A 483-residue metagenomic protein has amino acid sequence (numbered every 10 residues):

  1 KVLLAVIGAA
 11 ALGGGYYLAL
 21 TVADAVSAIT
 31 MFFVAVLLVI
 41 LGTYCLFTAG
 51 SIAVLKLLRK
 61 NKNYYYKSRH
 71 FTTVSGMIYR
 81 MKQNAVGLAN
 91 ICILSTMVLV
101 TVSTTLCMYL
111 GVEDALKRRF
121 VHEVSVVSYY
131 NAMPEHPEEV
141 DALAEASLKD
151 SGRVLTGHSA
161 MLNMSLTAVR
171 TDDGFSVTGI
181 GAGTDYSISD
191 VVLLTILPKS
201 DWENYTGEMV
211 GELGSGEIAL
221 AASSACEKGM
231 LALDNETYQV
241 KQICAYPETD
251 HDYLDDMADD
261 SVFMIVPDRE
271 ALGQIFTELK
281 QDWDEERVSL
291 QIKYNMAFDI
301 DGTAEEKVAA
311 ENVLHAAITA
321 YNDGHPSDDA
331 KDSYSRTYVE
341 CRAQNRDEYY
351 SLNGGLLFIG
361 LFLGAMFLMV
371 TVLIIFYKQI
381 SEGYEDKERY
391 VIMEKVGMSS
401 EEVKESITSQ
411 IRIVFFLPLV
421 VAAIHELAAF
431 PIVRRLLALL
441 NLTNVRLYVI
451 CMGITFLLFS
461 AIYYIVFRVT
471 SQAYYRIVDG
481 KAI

Functional and structural regions predicted by a protein language model:
K1, Y384, Y475-I483: Short cytosolic juxtamembrane segments of multi-pass membrane proteins
K1-L58: Hydrophobic alpha-helical segments
L4-V6, V36-I40, N84-M108, D347-E388 (+2 more regions): Hydrophobic alpha-helical transmembrane segments of multi-pass inner-membrane transport and secretion
G13-M31, P418-G480: Short helix-loop junctions at transmembrane helix boundaries
F47-S95: N-terminal Sec/SRP start-transfer signal
G50, T96-H122: Alpha-helical transmembrane segments
A115-Y129, P134-M369: Basic-flanked hydrophobic alpha-helices used for secretion and membrane insertion
